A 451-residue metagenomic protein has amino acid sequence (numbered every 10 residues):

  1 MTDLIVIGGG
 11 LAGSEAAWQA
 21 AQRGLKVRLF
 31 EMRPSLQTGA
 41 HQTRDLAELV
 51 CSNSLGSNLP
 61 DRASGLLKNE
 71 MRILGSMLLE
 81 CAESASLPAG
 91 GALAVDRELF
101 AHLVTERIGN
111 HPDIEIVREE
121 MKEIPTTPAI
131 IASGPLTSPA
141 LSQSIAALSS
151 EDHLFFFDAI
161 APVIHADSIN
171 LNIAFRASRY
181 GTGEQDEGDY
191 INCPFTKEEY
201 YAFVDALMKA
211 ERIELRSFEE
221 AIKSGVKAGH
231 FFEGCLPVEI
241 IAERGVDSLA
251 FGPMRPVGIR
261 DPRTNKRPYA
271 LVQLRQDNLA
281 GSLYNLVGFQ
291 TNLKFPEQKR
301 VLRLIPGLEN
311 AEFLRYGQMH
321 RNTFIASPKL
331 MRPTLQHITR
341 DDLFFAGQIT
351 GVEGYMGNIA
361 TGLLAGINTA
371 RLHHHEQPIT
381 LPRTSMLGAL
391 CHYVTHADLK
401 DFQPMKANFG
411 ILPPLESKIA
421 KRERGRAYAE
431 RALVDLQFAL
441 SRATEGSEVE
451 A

Functional and structural regions predicted by a protein language model:
M1-A12: Beta1/beta-strand and adjacent pyrophosphate-binding region of the FAD-binding site in flavoprotein oxidoreductases
L11, H41, R62, L66-N69 (+12 more regions): Conserved active-site and cofactor/substrate-binding residues in soluble primary-metabolism enzymes
A16, I130, N358-A370: Short strand-loop-helix active-site module centered on a catalytic nucleophile
W18-E80, R383-V394: N-terminal FAD cofactor-binding segment of flavoenzymes
P34, I349, N368-A451: Glycine- and aromatic-enriched mobile tails/lids
Q42, N58-T105, G109-D113: A conserved beta-strand/loop capping segment in the N-terminal third of enzymes that catalyze redox or closely related
R107-R300: Predominantly flavin-linked oxidoreductase catalytic cores and closely associated redox partners
L286-V352, I359-L364, I379-H396, F402-K406 (+1 more regions): A glycine-rich dinucleotide-binding beta-alpha-beta segment and adjacent secondary-structure elements that constitute
